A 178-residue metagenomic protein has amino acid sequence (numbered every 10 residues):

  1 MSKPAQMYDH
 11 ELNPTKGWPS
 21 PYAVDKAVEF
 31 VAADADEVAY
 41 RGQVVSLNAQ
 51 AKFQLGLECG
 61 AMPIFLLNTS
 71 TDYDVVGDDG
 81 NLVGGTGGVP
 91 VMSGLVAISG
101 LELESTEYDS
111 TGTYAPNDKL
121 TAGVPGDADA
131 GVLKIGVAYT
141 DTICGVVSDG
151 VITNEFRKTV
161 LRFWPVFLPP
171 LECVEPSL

Functional and structural regions predicted by a protein language model:
M1-L178: Surface-exposed, low-hydrophobicity beta-strand/loop segments enriched in small/polar/acidic residues
